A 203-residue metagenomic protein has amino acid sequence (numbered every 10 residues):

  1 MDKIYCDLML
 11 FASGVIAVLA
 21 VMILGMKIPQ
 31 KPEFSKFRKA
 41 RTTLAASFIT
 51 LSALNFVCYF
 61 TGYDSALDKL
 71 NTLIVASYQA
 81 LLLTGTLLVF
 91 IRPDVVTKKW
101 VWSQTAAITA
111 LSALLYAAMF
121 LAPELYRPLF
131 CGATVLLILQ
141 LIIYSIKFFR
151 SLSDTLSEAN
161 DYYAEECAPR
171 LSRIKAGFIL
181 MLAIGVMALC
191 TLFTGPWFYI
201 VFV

Functional and structural regions predicted by a protein language model:
M1-A113, G132: N-terminal low-complexity or simple alpha-helical regulatory segments that function as activation/interaction modules
D2-S13, A117-R150, T191-F202: Extracellular-loop-to-transmembrane junctions of the mid-late helices
L10, S77-L88, A110-F120, I142-S151 (+2 more regions): Short, highly charged low-complexity linear segments
A17-L24, L141-L156: Membrane-water interface of transmembrane alpha-helices
I28-P29, I91-V95, A122, S153-N160: Membrane-interfacial segments
A53-Y59, S112-Y126, I179-T194: C-terminal ends of transmembrane alpha-helices and the immediately adjacent extracellular/lumenal or cytosolic loop
L87-A117, P128-Q140, Y162-L180: The cytoplasmic-loop to transmembrane-helix boundary for the fourth helix
E166, S172-V203: Interfacial "cap-and-anchor" motif at the non-cytosolic start of specific transmembrane alpha-helices
